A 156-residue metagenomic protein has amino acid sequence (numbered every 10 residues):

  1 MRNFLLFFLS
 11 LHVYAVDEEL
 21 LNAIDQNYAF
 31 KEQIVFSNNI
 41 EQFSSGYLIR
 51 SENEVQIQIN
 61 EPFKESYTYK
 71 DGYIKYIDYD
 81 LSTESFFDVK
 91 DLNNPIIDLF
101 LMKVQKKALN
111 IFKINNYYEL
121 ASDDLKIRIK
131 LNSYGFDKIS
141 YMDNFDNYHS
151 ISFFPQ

Functional and structural regions predicted by a protein language model:
N3-H12: Sec-dependent N-terminal signal peptides
V13-D17: Boundary at the C-terminal end of the N-terminal hydrophobic targeting segment
L20-I40: A short, Trp-centered hydrophobic/proline-enriched beta-strand micro-motif
Q26-E32, S44-L48, V55-I57: One face of beta-strands
F30, V55-I59, I74-D78, L120 (+1 more regions): Short hydrophobic/aromatic-rich beta-strand segments that constitute the beta-sheet cores of beta-sandwich/beta-barrel
L48-I96, D146: An acidic-aromatic
L81-Y118: Flexible, surface-exposed loop/linker segments and immediately adjacent secondary-structure boundaries
F112-Q156: Gly/Pro-enriched, hydrophobic low-complexity segments that function as extracytoplasmic propeptides/linkers
